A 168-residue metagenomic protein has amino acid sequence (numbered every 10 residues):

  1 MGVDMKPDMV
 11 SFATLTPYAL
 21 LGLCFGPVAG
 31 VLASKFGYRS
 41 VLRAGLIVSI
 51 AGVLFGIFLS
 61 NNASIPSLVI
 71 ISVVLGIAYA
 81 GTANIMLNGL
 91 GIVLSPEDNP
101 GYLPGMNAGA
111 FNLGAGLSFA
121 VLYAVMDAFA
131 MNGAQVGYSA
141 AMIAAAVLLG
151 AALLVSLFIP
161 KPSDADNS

Functional and structural regions predicted by a protein language model:
M1-D164: 12-transmembrane solute porter fold
